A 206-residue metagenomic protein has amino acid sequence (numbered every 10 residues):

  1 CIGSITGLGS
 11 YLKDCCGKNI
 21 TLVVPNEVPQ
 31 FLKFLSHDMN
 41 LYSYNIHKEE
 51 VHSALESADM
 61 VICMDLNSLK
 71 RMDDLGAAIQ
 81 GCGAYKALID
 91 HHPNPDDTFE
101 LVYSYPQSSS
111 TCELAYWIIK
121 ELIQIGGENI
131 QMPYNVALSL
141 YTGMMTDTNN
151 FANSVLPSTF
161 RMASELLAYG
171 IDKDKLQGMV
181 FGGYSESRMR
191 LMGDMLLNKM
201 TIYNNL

Functional and structural regions predicted by a protein language model:
C1-L35, H52, S57-M60, T146-L206: Hydrophobic helix-and-loop "lid/oligomerization" segment in the mid-to-C-terminal part of catalytic domains
I5-G7, S36-D38, L75-I79, E100-S104 (+1 more regions): Short, glycine/charged-enriched secondary-structure capping and boundary segments
L12, C16, S36, I79 (+1 more regions): Active-site catalytic pocket residues across diverse enzymes, especially alpha/beta-hydrolases
K33, S53-E56, A78-G81, D96 (+4 more regions): Solvent-exposed alpha-helices and their adjacent loops that cap or buttress functional pockets in soluble metabolic
S36-M39, D65-S68, I119: Generic hydrophobic/packing signal
Y42-L101: Active-site cofactor/cluster-binding pocket
I89-A163: Short alpha-helices
